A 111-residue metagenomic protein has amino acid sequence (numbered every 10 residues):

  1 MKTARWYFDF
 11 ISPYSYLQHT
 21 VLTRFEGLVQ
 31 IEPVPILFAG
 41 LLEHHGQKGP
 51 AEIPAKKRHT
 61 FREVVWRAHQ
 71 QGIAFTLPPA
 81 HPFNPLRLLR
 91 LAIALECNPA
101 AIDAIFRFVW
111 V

Functional and structural regions predicted by a protein language model:
M1-R5: Extreme N-terminal starter segment of soluble prokaryotic enzymes
F10, Y14-V109: Structural alpha/beta surface segment adjacent to cysteine/selenocysteine redox centers across thiol/disulfide enzymes
